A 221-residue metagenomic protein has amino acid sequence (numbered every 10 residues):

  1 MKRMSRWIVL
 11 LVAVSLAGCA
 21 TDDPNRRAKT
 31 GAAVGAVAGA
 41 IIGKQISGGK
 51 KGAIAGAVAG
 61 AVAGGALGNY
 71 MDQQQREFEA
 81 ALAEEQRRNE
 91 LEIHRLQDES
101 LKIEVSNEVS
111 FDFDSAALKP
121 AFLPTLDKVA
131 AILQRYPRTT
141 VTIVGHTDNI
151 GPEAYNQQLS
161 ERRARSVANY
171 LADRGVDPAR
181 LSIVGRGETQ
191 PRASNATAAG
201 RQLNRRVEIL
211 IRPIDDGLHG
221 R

Functional and structural regions predicted by a protein language model:
M1-I8: Bacterial N-terminal signal peptides that target proteins for export
V14-G18: C-terminal motif of bacterial Sec signal peptides marking the signal peptidase cleavage site
A20-E77: Short, low-complexity, glycine-enriched hydrophobic/amphipathic alpha-helices that associate with lipid bilayers
A33, A38, Q74, F78 (+5 more regions): Stable alpha-helical elements in mature extracytoplasmic
K44, G65-L67, S110-L118, E153-N156: Second-shell loop/turn segments in exported
D72-S100: Amphipathic, membrane-active segments
R87, S110-G145, A172, Q202-N204 (+1 more regions): Periplasmic peptidoglycan-binding/anchoring modules of Gram-negative envelope and division proteins
V144-L218: Periplasmic OmpA-like peptidoglycan-binding domain that tethers envelope proteins to the cell wall
